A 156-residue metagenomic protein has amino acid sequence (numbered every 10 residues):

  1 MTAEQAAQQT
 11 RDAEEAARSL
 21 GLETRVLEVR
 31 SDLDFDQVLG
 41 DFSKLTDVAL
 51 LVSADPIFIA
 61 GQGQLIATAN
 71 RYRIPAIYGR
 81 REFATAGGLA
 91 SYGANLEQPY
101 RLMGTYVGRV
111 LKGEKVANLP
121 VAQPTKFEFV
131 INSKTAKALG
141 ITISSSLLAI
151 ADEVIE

Functional and structural regions predicted by a protein language model:
M1-E156: Short hydrophobic alpha-helices and adjacent helix-cap/hinge residues
